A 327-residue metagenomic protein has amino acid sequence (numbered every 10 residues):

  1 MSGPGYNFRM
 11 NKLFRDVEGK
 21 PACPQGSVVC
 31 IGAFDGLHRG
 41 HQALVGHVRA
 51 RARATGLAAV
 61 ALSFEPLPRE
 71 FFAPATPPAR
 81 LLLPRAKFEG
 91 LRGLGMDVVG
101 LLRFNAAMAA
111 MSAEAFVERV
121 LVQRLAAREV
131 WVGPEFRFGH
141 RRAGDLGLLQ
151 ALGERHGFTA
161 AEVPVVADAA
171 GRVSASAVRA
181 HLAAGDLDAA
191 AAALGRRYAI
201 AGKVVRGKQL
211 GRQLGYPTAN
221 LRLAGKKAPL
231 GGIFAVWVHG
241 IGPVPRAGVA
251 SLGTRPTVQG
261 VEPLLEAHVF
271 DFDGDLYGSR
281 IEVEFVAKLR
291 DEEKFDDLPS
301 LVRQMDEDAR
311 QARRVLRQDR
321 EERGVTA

Functional and structural regions predicted by a protein language model:
G3-G5, G324: Residue-identity detector for glycine
Y6-V28: Positively charged, low-complexity intrinsically disordered leader regions
K12-F14, V99-L102, T159-V163: General small-molecule cofactor/ligand-binding pocket signal
P21-L83, E89: N-terminal catalytic cores of NTP/NDP-binding nucleotidyl/phosphoryl-transfer enzymes
R85-K87, R92-V98: Structural recognition of alpha->loop->beta junctions
A107-P217, D296-V302: Classical nucleotidyltransferase
G207-A327: Phosphate/ribose-recognition catalytic cores of enzymes acting on nucleotide-derived substrates
